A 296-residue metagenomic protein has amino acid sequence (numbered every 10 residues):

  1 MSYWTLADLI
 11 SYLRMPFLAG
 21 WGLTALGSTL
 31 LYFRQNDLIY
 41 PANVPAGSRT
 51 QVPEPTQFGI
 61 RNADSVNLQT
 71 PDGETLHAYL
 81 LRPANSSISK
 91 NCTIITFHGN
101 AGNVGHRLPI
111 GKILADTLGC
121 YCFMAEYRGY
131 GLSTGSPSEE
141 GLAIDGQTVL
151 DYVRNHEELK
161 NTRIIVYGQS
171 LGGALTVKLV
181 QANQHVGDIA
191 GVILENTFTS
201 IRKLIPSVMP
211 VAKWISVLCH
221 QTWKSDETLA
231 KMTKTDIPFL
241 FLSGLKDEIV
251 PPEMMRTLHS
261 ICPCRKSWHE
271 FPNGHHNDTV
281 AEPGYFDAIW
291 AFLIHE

Functional and structural regions predicted by a protein language model:
P16-N67: An N-terminal hydrophobic leader/cap segment in hydrolases
P71-Y152: Membrane-embedded segments
I110, S225, P251-S260: Short alpha-helix in the alpha/beta-hydrolase fold that links the catalytic acid
Y127, I193-K203, Q221-S225, G274: Active-site nucleophile loop of the alpha/beta-hydrolase fold
Y152-H156, N161-S207: Primarily recognizes the serine-hydrolase "nucleophile elbow" in alpha/beta-hydrolase and SGNH/GDSL folds
M232-D236, L240-S243, D247: Short beta-strand/loop motif that positions the catalytic acidic residue of the alpha/beta-hydrolase fold
I249, G274-F286: Catalytic histidine-centered segment of alpha/beta-hydrolase-like enzymes
H259-D278: Catalytic histidine neighborhood in serine/cysteine hydrolases with alpha/beta-hydrolase-type architecture
